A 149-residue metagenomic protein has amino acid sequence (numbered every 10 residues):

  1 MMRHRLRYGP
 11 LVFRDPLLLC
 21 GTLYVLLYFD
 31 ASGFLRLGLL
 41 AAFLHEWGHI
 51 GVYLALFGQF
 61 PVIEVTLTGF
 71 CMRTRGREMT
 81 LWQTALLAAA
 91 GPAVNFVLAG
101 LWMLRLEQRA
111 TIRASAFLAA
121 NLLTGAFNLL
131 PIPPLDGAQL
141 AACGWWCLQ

Functional and structural regions predicted by a protein language model:
M1-Q149: Hydrophobic transmembrane alpha-helices and their immediate loop junctions in multi-pass integral membrane proteins
